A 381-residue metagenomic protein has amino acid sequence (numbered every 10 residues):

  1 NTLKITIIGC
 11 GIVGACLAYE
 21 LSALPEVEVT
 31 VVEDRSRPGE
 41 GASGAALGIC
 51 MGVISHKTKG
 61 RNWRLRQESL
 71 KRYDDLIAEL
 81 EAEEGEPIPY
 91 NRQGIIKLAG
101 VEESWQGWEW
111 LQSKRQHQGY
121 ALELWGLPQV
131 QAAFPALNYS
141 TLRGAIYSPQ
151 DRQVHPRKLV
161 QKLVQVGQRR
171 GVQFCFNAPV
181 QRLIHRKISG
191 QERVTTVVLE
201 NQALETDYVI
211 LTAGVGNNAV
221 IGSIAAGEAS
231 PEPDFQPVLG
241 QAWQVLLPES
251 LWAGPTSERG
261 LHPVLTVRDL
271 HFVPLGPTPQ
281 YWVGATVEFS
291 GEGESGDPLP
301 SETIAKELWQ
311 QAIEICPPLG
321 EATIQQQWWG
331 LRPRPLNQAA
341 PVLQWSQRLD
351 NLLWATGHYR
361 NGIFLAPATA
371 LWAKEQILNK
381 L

Functional and structural regions predicted by a protein language model:
L3, Q347-L381: C-terminal lid/capping helical subdomain adjacent to the catalytic/cofactor pocket in oxidative enzymes
T6, V13-P25, D34-R35, A42 (+4 more regions): Active-site substrate-recognition segment that forms the wall of the catalytic cavity or substrate channel
E33, G126-L127, F176-A178, L199 (+1 more regions): Short loop/edge segments at beta-strand edges and connector loops that shape dinucleotide/nucleotide cofactor-binding
G48-A133: Dinucleotide-binding Rossmann-like beta1-alpha1 core, especially the glycine-rich loop that anchors the ADP
R64-E68, L98-Q106, I146-Q165, L299-I304 (+1 more regions): Short beta-strand to alpha-helix junction loop
E86-K97, L111-S113, Q118, E123-R170 (+3 more regions): Helix-loop-beta segment of a Rossmann-like dinucleotide-binding subdomain
A145-E200, Y208, T212: Helical element adjacent to the flavin cofactor pocket in flavoenzyme catalytic cores
